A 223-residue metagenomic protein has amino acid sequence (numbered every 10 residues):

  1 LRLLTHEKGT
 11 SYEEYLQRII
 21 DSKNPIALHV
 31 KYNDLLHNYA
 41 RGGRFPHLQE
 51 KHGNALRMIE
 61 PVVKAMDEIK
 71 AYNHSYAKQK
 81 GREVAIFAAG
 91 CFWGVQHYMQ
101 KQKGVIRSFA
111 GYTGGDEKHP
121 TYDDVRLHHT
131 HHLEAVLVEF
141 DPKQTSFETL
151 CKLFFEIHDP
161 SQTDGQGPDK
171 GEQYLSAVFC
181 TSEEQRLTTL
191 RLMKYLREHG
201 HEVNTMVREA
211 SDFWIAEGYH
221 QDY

Functional and structural regions predicted by a protein language model:
L1-S75: Active-site helical microenvironments for divalent-metal-assisted chemistry
N73-Y223: Flexible coil/turn and secondary-structure edge motifs
